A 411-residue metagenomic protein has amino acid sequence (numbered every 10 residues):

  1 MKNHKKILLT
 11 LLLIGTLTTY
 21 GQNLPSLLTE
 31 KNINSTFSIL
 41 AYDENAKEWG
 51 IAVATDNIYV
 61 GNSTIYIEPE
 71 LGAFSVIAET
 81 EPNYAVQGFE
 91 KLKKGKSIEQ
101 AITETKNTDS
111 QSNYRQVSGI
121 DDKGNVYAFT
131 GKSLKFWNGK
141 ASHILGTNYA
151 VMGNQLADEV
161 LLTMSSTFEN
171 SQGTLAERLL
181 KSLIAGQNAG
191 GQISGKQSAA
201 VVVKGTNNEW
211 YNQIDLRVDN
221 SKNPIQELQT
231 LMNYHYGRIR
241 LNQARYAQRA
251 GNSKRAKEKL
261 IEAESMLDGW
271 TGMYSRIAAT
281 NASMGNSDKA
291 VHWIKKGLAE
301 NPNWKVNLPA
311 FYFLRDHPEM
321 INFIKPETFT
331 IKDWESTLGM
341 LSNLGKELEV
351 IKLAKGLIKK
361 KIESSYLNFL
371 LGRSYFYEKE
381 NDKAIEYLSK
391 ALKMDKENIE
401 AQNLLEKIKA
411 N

Functional and structural regions predicted by a protein language model:
Q22-I239, Q243-R255: N-terminal nucleophile
G237, T271-G272, K305, I331 (+2 more regions): Helix-start (N-cap) detector for alpha-helical repeat units in TPR-like alpha-solenoids, especially tetratricopeptide
R245-Y246, A279-T280, G339-M340, R373 (+1 more regions): Residue-level recognition of tetratricopeptide repeat
R249, S283-M284, N343, Y377-E378 (+1 more regions): Register position in tetratricopeptide repeats
D268-G269, P302, T328-F329, I362 (+1 more regions): Short coil turns that delineate tetratricopeptide repeat
R276, A310-F311, S336, L370 (+1 more regions): Canonical tetratricopeptide repeat
W304-K325, I399-N411: TPR/TPR-like alpha-solenoid helical repeat scaffolds
